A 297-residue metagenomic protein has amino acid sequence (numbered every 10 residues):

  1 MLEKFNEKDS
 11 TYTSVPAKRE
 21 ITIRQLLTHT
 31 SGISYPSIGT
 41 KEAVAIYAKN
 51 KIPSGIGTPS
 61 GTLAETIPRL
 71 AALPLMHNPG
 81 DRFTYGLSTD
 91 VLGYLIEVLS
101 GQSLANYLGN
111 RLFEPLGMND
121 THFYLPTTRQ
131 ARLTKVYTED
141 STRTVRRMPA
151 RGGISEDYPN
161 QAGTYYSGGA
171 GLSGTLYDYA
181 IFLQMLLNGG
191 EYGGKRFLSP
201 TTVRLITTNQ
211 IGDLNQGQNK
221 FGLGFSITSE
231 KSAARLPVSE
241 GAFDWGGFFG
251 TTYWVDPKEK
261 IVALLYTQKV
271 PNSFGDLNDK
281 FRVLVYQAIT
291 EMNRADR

Functional and structural regions predicted by a protein language model:
M1-E240: Short, surface-exposed loop or secondary-structure junction motifs that flank catalytic or metal-binding residues
V136, A242, T252-W254: Conserved hydrophobic/aromatic beta-strand scaffold that supports enzyme active sites
G246-R297: Structured C-terminal helix/loop/strand segments within mature extracytoplasmic catalytic/sensor domains
